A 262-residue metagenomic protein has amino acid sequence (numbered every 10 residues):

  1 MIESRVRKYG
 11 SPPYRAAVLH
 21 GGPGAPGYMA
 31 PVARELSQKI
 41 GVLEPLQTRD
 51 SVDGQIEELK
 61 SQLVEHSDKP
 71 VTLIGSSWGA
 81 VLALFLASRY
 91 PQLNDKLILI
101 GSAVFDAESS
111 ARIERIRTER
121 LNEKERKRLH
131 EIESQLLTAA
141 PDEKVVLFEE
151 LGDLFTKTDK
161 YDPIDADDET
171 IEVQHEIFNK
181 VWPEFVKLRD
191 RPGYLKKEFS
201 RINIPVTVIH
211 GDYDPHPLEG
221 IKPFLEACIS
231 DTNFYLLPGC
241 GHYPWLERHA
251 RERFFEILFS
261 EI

Functional and structural regions predicted by a protein language model:
I2-D53: Conserved HGGG/HGGXW glycine-rich cap/lid loop of the alpha/beta-hydrolase fold
L43-V81, F85, R89, F254: Active-site loop/oxyanion-hole signature of alpha/beta-hydrolase fold enzymes
L97-L136: Flexible "cap/lid" loop of the alpha/beta hydrolase fold
H130-K197, I204: Alpha/beta-hydrolase
I202, V208-H210: Short beta-strand/loop motif that positions the catalytic acidic residue of the alpha/beta-hydrolase fold
D212-D214, G239-G241: Acidic beta-to-alpha connecting loop that harbors the catalytic carboxylate
P215-I221: Conserved alpha/beta-hydrolase "acid-adjacent" motif
C240-R251: Catalytic histidine-centered segment of alpha/beta-hydrolase-like enzymes
